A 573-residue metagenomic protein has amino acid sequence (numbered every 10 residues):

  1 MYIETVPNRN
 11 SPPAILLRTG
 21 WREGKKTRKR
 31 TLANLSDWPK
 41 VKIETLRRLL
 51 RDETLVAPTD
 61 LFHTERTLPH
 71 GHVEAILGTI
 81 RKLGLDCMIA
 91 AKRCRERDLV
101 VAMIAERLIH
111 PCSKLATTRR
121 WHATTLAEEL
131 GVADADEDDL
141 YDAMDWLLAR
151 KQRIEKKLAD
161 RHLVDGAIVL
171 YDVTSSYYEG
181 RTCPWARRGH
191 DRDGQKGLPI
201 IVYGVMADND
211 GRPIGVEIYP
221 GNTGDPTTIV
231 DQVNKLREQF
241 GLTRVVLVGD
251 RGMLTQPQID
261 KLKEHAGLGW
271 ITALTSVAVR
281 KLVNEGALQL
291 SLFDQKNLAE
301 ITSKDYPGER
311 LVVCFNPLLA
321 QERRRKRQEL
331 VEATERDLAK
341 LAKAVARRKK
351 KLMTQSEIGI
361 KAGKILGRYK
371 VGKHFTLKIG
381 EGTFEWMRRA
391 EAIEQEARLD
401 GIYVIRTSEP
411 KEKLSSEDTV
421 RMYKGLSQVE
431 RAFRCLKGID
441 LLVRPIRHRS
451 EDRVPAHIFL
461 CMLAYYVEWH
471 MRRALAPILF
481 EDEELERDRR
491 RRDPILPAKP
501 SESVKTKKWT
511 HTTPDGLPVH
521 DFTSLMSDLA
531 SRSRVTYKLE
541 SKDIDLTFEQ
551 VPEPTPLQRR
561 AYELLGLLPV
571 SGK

Functional and structural regions predicted by a protein language model:
M1-F62: Low-complexity, Ser/Thr/Pro-rich intrinsically disordered linker/stalk segments at domain junctions
Y2-T19, G24-R28, L83-K573: Anion-binding and metal-coordination hotspots
R48-R95: Accessory, often N-terminal, substrate/partner-engagement and coupling regions that sit outside the core NTP/cofactor
